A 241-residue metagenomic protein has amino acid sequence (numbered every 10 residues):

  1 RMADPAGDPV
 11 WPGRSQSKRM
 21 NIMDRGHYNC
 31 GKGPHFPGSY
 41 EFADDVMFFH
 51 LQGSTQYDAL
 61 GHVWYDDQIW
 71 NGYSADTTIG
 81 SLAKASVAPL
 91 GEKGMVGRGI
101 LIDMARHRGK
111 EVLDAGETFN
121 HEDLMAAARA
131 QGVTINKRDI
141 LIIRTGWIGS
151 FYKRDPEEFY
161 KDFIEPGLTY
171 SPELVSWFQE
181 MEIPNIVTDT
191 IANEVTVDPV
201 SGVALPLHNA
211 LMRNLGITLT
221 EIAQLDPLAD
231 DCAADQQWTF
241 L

Functional and structural regions predicted by a protein language model:
R1-L241: Active-/binding-site microenvironments in catalytic and ligand-binding cores
